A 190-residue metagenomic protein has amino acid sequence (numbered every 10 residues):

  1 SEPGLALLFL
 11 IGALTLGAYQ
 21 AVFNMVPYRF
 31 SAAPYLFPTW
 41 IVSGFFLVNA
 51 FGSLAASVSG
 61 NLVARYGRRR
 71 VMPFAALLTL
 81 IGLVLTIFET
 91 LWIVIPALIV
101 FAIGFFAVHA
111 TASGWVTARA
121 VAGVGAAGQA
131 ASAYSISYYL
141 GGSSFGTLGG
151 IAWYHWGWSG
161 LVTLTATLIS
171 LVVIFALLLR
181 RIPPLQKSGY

Functional and structural regions predicted by a protein language model:
E2-A21, I99-I103: Pair of pore-lining "gating" transmembrane helices in MFS-fold secondary transporters
G17-Y35: Helix-loop boundary and gating motifs at the non-cytosolic
Y28, F106-V121: Intracellular helix-loop hinge segments at the cytoplasmic ends of transmembrane helices in 12-TM rocker-switch-type
A32-F51, A126-A133: Loop-to-transmembrane helix entry
L54-R68, W153: Helix-to-loop junctions at the C-terminal end of transmembrane segments in multipass secondary transporters
R69-A112: C-terminal transmembrane helical hairpin of 12-TM major facilitator-type secondary transporters
R119-G160: A late C-terminal transmembrane helix in Major Facilitator Superfamily
L164-Y190: Multi-pass alpha-helical transporter architecture, strongest for 12-TM Major Facilitator/SLC carriers used
